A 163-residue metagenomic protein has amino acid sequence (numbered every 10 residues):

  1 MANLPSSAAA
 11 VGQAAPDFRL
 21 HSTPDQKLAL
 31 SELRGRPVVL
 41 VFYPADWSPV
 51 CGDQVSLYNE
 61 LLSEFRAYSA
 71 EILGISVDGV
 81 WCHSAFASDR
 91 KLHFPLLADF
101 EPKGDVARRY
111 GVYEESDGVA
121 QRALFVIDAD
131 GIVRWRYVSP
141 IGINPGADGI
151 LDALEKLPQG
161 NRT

Functional and structural regions predicted by a protein language model:
M1-T163: Chalcogenol-based redox active-site neighborhoods
